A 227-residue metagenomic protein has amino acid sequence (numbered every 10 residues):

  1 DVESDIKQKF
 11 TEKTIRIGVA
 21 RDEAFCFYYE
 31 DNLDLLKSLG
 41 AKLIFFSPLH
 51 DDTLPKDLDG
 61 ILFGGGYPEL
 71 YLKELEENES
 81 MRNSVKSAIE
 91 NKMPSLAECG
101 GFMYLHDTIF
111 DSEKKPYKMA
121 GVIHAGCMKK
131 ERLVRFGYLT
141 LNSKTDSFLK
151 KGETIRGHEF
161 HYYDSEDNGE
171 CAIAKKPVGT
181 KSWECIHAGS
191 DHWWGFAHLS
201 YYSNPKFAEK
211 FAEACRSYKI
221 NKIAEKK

Functional and structural regions predicted by a protein language model:
D1-P48: C-terminal accessory "lid"/substrate-recognition subdomains
D1-R16, K129-K227: Amide-donor transfer/coupling interface in amidating biosynthetic enzymes
G18-E23, G66-L72: Glycine-rich phosphate/diphosphate-binding loops and the adjacent beta-loop-alpha structural elements that coordinate
R21-E23, G126, L199-S200: Residue-level signal for short, function-critical loop segments
Y28-K37, F46-Y67, S87: Redox- and metal-dependent alpha/beta enzyme cores, enriched for Fe-S-associated oxidoreductases and cofactor-handling
I61, E98, A120, F160 (+1 more regions): Hydrophobic, well-ordered secondary-structure elements that form the walls of internal hydrophobic environments
P68-S147: Cysteine-nucleophile active-site neighborhood
